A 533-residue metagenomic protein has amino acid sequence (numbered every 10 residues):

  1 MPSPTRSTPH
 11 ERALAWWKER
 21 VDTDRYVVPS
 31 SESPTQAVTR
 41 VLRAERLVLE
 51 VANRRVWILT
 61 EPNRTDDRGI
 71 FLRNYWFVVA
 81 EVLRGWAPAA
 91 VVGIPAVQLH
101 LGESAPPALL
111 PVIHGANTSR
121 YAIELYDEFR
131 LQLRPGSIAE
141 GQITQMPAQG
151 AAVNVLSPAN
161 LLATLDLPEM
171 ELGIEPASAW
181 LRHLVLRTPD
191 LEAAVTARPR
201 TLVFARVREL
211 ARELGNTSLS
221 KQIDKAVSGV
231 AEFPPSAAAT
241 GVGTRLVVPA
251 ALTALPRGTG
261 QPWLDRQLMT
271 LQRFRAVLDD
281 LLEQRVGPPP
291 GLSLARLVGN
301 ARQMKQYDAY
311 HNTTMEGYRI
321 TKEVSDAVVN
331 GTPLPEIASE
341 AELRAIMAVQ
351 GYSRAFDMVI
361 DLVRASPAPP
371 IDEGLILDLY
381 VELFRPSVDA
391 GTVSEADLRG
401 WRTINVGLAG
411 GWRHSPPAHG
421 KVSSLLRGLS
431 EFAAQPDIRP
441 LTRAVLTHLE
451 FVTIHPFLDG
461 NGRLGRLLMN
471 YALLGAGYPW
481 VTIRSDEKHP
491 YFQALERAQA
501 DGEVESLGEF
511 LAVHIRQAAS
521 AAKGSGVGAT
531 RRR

Functional and structural regions predicted by a protein language model:
M1-T39, E45-V51, W57-D459, R463-R533: FIC/Doc superfamily catalytic core
